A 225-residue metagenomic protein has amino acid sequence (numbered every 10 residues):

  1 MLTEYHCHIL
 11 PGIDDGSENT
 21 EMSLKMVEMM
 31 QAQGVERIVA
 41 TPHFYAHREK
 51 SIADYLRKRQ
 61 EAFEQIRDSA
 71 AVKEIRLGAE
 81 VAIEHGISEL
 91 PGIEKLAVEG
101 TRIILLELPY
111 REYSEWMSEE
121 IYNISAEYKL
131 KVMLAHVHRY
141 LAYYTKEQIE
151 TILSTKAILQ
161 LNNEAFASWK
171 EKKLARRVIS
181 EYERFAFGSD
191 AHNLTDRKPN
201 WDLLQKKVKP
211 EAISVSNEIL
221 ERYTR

Functional and structural regions predicted by a protein language model:
M1-V72: An N-terminally biased module of ancient metal coordination in phosphate/nucleic-acid-related enzymes
H6-L10, H136, H192: Histidine-centered divalent metal-coordination motifs
Q31, A126, I179-S180: Non-catalytic positions within long, well-ordered alpha-helices that form the structural scaffold/packing of enzyme
E36-R37, L130, F185: Short acidic/polar active-site loop segments enriched in Thr and Asp
Y45-R48, A82-E84, R139-Y143, F166-W169 (+1 more regions): Active-site environment of divalent metal-dependent phosphoester hydrolases
E49-Q160: Extended substrate/RNA-proximal surfaces in nucleic-acid metabolism proteins
E183-P199: Short acidic/histidine-rich active-site segments
D202-R225: Mid-to-C-terminal alpha-helical segments outside catalytic/metal-binding sites
